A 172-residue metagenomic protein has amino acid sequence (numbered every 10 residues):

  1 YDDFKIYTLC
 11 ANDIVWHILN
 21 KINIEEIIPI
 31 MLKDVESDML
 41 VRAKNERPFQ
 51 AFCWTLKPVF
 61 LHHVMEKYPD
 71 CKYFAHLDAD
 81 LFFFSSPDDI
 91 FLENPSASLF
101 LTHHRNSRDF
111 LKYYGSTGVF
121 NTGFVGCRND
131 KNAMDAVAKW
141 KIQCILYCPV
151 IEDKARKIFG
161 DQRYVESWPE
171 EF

Functional and structural regions predicted by a protein language model:
Y1-F172: Glycosyltransferase catalytic domains, chiefly GT-A lineage
